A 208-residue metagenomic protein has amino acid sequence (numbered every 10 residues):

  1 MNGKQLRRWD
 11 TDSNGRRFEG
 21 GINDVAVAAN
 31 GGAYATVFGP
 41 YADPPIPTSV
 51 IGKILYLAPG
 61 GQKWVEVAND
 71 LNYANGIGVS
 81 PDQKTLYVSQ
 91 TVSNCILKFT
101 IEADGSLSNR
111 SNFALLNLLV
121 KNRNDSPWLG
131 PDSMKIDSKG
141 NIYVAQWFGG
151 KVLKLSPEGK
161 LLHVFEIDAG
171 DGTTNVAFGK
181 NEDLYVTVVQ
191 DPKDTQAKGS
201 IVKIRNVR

Functional and structural regions predicted by a protein language model:
N2-R8, G60-V65, A103-S111, K160-H163: Beta-strand initiation motifs
S13-Y34, G39-Y41, T48-K53, W64-T85 (+3 more regions): Beta-rich, blade/repeat-based domains predominating in secreted/periplasmic proteins but also intracellular
P40-G52, T91-N94, W147-F148, K193-A197: Short, solvent-exposed loop/turn segments at conserved positions within beta-propeller repeat blades
G52-L55, C95-L97, K151-L153, K198-V202: A short loop-to-beta-strand structural motif that recurs across blades of beta-propeller domains
G78-C95, F99, A103: Glycine- and Gly-Pro-enriched alpha-helical subdomains that act as flexible, kink-prone "lid/hinge" or packing modules
S93-C95, F99-I101, A114-K160: Loop/turn-rich, solvent-exposed surfaces of beta-rich toroidal or solenoidal domains
F99-S106, R205-R208: Short loop/turn segments immediately following beta-strands, especially the blade-tip and inter-blade linker loops
Q190-R208: Short, basic/aromatic-enriched C-terminal tail that caps enzymatic domains
